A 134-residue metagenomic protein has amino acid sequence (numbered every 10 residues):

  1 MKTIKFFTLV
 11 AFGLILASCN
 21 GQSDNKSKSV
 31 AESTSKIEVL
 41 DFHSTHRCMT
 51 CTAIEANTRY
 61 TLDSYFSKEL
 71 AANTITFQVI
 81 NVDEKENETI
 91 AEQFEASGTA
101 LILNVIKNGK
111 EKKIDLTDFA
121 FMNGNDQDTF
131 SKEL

Functional and structural regions predicted by a protein language model:
M1-T8: Bacterial N-terminal signal peptides that target proteins for export
I15-S18: C-terminal motif of bacterial Sec signal peptides marking the signal peptidase cleavage site
N20-K36: Sec-dependent signal peptide cleavage junction
S33-F66: Local sequence-structure signature of Cys/Sec-based thiol-disulfide redox active-site neighborhoods
R47-C51, E55, E84, N123-S131: Solvent-exposed, acidic/flexible segments
L70-E86: Thiol-based oxidoreductase modules, predominantly thioredoxin-like and allied folds used for disulfide exchange
A91-I106: Structural micro-motif
L103-L134: Non-catalytic, surface beta->alpha helical segment in thiol-disulfide oxidoreductase systems
